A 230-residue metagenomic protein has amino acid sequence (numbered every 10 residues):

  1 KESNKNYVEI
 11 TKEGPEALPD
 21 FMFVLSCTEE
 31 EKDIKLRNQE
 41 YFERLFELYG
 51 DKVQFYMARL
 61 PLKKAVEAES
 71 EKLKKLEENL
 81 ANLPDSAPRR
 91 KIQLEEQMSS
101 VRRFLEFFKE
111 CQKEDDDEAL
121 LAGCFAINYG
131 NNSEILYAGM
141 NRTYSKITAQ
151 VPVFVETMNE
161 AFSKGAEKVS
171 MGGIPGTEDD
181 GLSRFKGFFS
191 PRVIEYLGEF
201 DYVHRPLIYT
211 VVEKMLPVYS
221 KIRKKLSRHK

Functional and structural regions predicted by a protein language model:
K1-S145: A conserved beta-strand-loop-helix scaffold within acyl/acetyltransferase catalytic domains
P15-S26, E43-L48, V151-F162, K186 (+1 more regions): Short alpha-helical interface patches
I34, E71, T148, L182 (+1 more regions): A generic "cationic amphipathic patch" detector
I34-R37, A81-P84, Q150-P152, N159-F162 (+2 more regions): Glycine-rich loops and low-complexity Gly/Arg-rich segments that provide flexible linkers or classic glycine-based
E40-R44, A87-R89, F154-M158, G165-V169 (+2 more regions): Short C-terminal domain-edge/linker segments immediately following a structured domain
F42-F46, K63, N79, E156 (+3 more regions): Short, surface-exposed, charged/polar-biased interaction segments
A119-F189: Acyl-donor binding region in acyl/amide transferases
K164-K230: Active-site/acyl-donor-binding loops of N-acyltransferases
